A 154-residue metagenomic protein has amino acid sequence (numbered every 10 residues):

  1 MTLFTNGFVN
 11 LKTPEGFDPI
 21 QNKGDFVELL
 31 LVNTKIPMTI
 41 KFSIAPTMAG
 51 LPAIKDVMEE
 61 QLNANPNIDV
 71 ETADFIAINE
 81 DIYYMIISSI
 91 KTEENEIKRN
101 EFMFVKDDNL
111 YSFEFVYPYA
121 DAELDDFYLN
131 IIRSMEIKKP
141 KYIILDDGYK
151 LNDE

Functional and structural regions predicted by a protein language model:
M1, F17-P19, I68, Y83 (+1 more regions): Short glycine-aromatic motifs
M1-L3, Y111: Short, compositionally biased strand/turn segments that nucleate or flank brief secondary-structure elements
L3-D56: Secretory pathway targeting signatures of secreted, lumenal, and periplasmic proteins
K12, G16, N33-I36, N79-D81 (+1 more regions): Short, solvent-exposed coil/turn segments at beta-strand boundaries
E15-F17, F113-E154: Surface-exposed amphipathic alpha-helical segments
P19, I40-F42, M85-I86, R99 (+2 more regions): Short hydrophobic/aromatic-rich beta-strand segments that constitute the beta-sheet cores of beta-sandwich/beta-barrel
G24-V27, N95-E101, S112: Short, surface-exposed coil-to-beta transition loops
M58-D107, N152-E154: Signature of long, low-cysteine stretches enriched in small and polar/charged residues
